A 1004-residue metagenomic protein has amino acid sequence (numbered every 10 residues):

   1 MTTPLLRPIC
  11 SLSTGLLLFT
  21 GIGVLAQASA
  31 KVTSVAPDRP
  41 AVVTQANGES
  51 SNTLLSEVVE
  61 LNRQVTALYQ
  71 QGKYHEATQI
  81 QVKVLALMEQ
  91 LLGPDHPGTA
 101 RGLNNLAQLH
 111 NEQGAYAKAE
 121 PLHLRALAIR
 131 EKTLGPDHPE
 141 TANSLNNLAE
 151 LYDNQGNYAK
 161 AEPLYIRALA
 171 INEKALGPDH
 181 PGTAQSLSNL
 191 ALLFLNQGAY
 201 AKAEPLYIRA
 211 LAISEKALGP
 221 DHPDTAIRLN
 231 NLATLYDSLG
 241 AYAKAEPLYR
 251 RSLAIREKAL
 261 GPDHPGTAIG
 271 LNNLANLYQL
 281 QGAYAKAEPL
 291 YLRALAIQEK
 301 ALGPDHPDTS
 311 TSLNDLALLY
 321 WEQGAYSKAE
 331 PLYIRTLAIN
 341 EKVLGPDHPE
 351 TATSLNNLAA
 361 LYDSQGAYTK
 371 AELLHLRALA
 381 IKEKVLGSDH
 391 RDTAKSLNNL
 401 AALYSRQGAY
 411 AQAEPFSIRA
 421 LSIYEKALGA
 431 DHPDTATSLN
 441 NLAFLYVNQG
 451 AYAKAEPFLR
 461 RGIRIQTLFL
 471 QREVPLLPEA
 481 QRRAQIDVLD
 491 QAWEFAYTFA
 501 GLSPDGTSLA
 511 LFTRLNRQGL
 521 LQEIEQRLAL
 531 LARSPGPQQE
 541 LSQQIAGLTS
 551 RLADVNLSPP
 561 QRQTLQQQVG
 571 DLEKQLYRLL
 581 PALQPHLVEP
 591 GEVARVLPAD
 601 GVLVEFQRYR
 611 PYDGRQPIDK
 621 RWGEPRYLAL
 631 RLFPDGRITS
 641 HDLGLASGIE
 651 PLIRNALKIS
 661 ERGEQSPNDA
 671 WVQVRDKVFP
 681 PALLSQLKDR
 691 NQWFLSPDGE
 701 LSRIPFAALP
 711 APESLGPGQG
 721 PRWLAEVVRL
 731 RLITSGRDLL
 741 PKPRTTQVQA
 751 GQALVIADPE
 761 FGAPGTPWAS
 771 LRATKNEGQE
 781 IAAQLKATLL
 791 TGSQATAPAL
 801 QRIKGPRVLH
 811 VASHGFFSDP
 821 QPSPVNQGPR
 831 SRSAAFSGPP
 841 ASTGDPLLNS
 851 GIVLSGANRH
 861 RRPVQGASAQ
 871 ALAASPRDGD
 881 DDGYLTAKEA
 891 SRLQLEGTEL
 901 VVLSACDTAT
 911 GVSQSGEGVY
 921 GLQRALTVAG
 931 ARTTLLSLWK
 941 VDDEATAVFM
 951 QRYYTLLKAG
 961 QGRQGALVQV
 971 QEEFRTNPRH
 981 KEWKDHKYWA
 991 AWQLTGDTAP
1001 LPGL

Functional and structural regions predicted by a protein language model:
M1-T507, R514, G519-L531, P535-G536 (+4 more regions): Intrinsic-disorder-linked linear interaction elements in eukaryotic regulatory proteins
T53-E60, E540-Q543, G547, V948: Alpha-helix N-cap/N′ positions at the starts of helices
N62, T66-Y69, A546-T549, A553 (+1 more regions): Regular secondary-structure segments
P478-V488, P537-Q544, H586-P598: Charge-rich, acidic-biased intrinsically disordered regions
A496, T564-Q567, D571-L1004: Catalytic cores of enzymes
L528-A553: Extended, well-ordered alpha-helical scaffold/bundle regions in very large, multi-domain proteins
V555-R562: Charged, low-complexity interaction regions
